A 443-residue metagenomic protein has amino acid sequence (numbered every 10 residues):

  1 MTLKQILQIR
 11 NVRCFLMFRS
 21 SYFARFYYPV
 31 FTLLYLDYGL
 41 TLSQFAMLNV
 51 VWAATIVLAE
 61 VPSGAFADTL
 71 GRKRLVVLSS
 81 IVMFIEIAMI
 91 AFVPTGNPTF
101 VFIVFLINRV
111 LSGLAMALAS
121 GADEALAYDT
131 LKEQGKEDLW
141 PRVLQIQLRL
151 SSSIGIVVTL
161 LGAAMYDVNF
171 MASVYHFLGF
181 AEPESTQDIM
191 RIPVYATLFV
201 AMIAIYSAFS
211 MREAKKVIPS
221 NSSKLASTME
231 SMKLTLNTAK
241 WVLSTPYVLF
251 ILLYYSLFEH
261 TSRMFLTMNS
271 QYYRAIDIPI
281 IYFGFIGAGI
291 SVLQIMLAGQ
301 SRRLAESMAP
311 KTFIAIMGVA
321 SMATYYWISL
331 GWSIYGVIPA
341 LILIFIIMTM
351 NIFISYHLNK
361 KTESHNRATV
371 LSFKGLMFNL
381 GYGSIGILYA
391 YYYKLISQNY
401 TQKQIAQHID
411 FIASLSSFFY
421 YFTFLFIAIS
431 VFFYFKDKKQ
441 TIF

Functional and structural regions predicted by a protein language model:
M1-I9, F209-I251: Juxtamembrane intracellular "pre-TM" segments in multi-pass secondary transporters
M1-L3, T130-E133, Y434-F443: Intrinsic disorder in cytosolic terminal tails and internal cytosolic loops of multi-pass membrane transporters
C14-T32, L48-A67, R74, S79 (+7 more regions): Substrate-agnostic recognition of the 12-TM MFS/MFS-like secondary transporter fold
Y27, L34-Q44, M171-T186, Y272-Y282 (+1 more regions): Short extramembrane helix-to-coil loop segments that connect adjacent transmembrane helices in Major
L42, R72-K73, F102, I189-M190 (+6 more regions): Membrane-helix interface/capping residues of multi-pass secondary transporters
I81-T99, F105, V319-S333: C-terminal ends and interior cores of transmembrane alpha-helices in multi-pass membrane transporters/permeases
D167-F199, Y393-F426: A membrane-interface helix-boundary motif in multi-pass transporters
T186-M190, V194-K224, F433-F443: Helix-loop junctions on the cytosolic side of multi-pass membrane transporters, especially the intracellular loop
